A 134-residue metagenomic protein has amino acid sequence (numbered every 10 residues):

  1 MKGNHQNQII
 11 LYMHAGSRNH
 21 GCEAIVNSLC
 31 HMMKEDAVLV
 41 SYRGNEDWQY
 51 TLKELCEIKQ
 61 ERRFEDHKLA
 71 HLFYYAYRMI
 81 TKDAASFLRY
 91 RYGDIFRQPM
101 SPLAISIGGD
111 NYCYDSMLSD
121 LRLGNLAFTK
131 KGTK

Functional and structural regions predicted by a protein language model:
K2-K134: Aromatic- and Gly/Pro-rich donor/ligand-binding loops that form nucleotide- or phosphate-bearing donor binding pockets
